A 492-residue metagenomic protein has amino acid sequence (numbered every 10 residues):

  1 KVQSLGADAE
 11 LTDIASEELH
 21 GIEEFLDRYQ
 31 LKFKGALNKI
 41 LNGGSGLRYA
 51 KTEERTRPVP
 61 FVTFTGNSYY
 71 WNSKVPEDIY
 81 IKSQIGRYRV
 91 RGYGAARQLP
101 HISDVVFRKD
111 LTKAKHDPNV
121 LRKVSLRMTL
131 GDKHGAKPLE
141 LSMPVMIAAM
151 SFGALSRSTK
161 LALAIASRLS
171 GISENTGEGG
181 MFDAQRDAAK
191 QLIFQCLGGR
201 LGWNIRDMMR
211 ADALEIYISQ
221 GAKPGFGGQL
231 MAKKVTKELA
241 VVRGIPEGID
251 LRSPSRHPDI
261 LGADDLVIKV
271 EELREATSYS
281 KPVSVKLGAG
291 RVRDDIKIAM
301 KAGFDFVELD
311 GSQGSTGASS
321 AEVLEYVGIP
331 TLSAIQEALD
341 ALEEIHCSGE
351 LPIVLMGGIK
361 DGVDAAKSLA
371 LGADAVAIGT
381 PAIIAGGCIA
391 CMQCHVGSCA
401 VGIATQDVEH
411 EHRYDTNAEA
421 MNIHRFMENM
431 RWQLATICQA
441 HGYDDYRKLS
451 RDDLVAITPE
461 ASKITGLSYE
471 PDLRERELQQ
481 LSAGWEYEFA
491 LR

Functional and structural regions predicted by a protein language model:
Q3-V145, A149, A154-R168, I172-S173 (+6 more regions): Conserved, well-structured core domains of diverse proteins
V145-A148, I172-T176, L192-C196, D212-I218 (+4 more regions): Hydrophobic faces of well-ordered beta-strands that scaffold small-molecule active sites in alpha/beta enzyme cores
G177-G179, Y279-K286, S348, H441-R451: Flexible, glycine/charged-enriched surface loops at secondary-structure junctions
F194-C196, W203-I218, P330, D340 (+6 more regions): Phosphate/diphosphate-binding loops
E215-Y217, K223-G244, M392-V408: Mobile "lid/hinge" segments at catalytic clefts and subdomain interfaces of large enzymes
P224-F226, M231-R252, R256, G262-V267 (+1 more regions): Hydrophobic, small-residue-rich alpha-helical packing segments that form membrane-like cores
P254-E411: Glycine-rich phosphate/ribose-binding loops and adjacent secondary-structure elements that form binding surfaces
K360-A365, L369-E475, L481-R492: Gly/Ser/Thr/Ala-enriched C-terminal appendages of enzymes
